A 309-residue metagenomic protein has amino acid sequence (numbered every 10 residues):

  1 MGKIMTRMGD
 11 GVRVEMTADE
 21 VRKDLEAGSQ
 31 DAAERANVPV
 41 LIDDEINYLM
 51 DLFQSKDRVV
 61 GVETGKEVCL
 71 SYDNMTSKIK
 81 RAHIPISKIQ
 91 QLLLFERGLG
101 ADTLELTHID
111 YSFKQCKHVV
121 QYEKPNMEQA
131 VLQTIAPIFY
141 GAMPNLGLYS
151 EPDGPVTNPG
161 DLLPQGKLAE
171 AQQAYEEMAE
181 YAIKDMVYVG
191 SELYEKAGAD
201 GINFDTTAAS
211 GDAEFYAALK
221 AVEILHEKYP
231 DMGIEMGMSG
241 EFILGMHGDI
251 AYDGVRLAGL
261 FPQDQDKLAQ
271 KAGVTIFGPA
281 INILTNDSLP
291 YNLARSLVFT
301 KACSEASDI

Functional and structural regions predicted by a protein language model:
M1-Y216: Long, compositionally biased, glycine/small-hydrophobic-enriched stretches that function as flexible linkers, tethers
G160-A169, F204-A208, M236-E241, T275-L284: Short loop/turn segments at strand-loop or loop-helix junctions that form parts of catalytic or ligand-binding pockets
G166-K167, A213-L244, P290-I309: Alpha-helix-loop-beta-strand connector modules within alpha/beta enzyme cores
E192-E195, A269-G273: Non-catalytic positions within long, well-ordered alpha-helices that form the structural scaffold/packing of enzyme
K196-N203, D231-E235, T275-G278, I309: Structural preference for beta-strand elements that scaffold enzyme active sites
T206-A221, G245-P262, T285-R295: Active-site glycine- and acidic-residue-rich loops that bind and position anionic ligands or nucleotide-like cofactors
P230-I234, A258-L268: Internal active-site segments that recognize and position negatively charged phosphoryl groups and nucleotide moieties
